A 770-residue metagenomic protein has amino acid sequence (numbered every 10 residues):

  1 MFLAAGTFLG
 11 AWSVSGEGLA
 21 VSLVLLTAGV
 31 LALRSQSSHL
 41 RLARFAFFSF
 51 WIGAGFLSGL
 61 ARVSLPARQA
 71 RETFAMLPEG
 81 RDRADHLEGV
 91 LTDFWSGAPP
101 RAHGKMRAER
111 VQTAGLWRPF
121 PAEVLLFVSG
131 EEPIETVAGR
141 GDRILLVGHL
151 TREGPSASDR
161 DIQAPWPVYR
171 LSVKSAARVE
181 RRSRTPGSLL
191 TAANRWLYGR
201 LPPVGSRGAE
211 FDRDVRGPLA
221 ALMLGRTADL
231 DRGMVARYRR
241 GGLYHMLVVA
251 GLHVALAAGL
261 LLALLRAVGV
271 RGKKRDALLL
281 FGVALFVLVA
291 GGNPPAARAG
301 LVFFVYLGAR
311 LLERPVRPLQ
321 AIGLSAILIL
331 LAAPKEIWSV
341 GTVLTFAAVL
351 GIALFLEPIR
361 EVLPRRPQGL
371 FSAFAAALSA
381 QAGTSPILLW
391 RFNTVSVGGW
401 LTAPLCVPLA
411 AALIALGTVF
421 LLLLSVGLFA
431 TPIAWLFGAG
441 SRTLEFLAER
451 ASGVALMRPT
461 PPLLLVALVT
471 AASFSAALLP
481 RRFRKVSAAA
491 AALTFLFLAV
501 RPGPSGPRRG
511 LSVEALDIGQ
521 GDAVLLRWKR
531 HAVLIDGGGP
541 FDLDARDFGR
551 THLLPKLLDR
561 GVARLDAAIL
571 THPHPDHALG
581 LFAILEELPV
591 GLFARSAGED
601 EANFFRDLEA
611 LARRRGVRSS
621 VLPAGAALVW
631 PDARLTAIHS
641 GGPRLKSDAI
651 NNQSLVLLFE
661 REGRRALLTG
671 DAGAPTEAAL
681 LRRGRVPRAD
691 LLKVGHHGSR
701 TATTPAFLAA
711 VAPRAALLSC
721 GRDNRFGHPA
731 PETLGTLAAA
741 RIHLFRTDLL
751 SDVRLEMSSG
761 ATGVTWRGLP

Functional and structural regions predicted by a protein language model:
M1-L77, L301-V305, R365: Helix-loop-helix transmembrane hairpins and adjacent membrane-interface loops of multi-pass inner-membrane proteins
M1-W12, A309-R310, V419, L424-G427 (+2 more regions): Hydrophobic alpha-helical segments
G6, G89, G341, T384 (+4 more regions): Residue-level signal for inorganic ion chemistry
V14, L33, S37-A43, L171 (+8 more regions): Hydrophobic alpha-helical transmembrane segments in multi-pass membrane proteins
E17-L26, L344-T345, A403-P408, P462-V466: Alpha-helical transmembrane segments of polytopic membrane proteins
A46-H245, R550-R560, R564, G598-D600 (+3 more regions): Membrane-interface helix/helix-cap signal primarily in integral membrane proteins
L116-W117, P133-D142, D159-D161, V362 (+3 more regions): Non-globular, low-confidence helical/coil segments that flank catalytic cores
Q163-G300, L307-G308, D566-I569, E586 (+4 more regions): Aromatic-rich juxtamembrane segments at the membrane interface
